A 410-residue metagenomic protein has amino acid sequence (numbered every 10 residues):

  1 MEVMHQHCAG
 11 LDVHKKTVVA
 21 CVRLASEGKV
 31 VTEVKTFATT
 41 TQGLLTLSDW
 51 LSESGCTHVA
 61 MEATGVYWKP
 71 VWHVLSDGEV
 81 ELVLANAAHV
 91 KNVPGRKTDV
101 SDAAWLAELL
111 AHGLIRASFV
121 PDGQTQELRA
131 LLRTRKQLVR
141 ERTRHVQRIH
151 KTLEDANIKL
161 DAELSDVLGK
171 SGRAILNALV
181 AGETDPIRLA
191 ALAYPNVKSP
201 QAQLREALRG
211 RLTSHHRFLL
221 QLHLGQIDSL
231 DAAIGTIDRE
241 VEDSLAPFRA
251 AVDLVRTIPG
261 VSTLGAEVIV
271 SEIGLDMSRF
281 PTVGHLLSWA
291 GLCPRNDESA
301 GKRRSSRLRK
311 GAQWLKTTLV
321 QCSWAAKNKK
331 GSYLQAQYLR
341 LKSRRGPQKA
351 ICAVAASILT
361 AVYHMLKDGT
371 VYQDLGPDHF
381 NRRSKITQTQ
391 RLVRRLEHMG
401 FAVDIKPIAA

Functional and structural regions predicted by a protein language model:
M1-A410: A detector of single, family-specific signature residues that are central to catalytic or substrate-handling motifs
